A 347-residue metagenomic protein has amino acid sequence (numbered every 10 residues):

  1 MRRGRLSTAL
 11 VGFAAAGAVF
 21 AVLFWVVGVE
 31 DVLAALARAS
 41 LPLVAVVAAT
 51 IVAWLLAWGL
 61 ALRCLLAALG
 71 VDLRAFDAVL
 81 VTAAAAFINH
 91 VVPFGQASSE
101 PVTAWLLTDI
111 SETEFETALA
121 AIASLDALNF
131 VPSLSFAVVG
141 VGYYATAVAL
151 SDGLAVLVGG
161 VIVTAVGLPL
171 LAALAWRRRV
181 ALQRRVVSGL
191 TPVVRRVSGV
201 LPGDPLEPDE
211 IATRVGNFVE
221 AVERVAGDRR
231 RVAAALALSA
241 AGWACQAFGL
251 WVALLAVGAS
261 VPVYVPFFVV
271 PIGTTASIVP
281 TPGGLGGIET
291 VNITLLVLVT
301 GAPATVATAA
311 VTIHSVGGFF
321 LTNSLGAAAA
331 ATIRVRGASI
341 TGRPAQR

Functional and structural regions predicted by a protein language model:
M1-A34, I88-S198, L285-R347: Transmembrane helix-loop-helix hairpins in multi-pass inner-membrane proteins
G4-L10, R38-V46, R224-A237: Membrane-interface helix starts
V32-S40, V71-R74, S111, A221-D228 (+1 more regions): Helix-boundary and loop/linker segments of multi-pass membrane transporters
V46-T50, I88, A234-A241, I272-A276: Alpha-helical transmembrane segments of MFS and MFS-like solute carriers/permeases
A49, A57-L65, T103, R178 (+3 more regions): Hydrophobic/aromatic residues in alpha-helical transmembrane segments
L69, R74, L254-I313: Membrane-interfacial helix-loop connectors
E112, V200-G216: Short, membrane-interfacial amphipathic segments enriched in basic
R214-I272: Transmembrane helical segments that form the transport core of multi-pass membrane transport proteins
